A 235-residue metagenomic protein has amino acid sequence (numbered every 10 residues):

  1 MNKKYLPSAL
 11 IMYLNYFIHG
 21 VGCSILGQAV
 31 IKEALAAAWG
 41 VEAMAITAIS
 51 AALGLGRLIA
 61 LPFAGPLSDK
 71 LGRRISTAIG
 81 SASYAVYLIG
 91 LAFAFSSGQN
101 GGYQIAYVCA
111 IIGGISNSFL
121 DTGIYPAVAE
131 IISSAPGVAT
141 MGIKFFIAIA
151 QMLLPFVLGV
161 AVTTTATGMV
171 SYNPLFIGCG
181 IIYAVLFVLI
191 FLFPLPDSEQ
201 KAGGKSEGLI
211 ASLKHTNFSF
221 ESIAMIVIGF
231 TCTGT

Functional and structural regions predicted by a protein language model:
N2-Q28, N217-G234: Pair of pore-lining "gating" transmembrane helices in MFS-fold secondary transporters
G20, S24, G114-T122, M152 (+1 more regions): Small-residue-rich segments within alpha-helical transmembrane domains of MFS-like 12-TM solute carriers
V41-S50, G102, A106, T140: Juxtamembrane helix-start elements in MFS-like secondary transporters
L53-P62, M152: Residue-level signature of mid-helix packing/kink "hotspots" within the transmembrane helices of 12-pass Major
I59-Q99: Conserved MFS/SLC helix-loop-helix module at the cytosolic interface between two early adjacent transmembrane helices
C109-F145: Cytoplasmic helix-loop-helix junction between adjacent transmembrane helices in 12-TM secondary transporters
S134-A135, A139-P194: Helix-loop-helix hairpin linking two adjacent transmembrane segments in secondary transporters
L192-A211: Flexible cytoplasmic inter-helical loops of multi-pass small-molecule transporters
